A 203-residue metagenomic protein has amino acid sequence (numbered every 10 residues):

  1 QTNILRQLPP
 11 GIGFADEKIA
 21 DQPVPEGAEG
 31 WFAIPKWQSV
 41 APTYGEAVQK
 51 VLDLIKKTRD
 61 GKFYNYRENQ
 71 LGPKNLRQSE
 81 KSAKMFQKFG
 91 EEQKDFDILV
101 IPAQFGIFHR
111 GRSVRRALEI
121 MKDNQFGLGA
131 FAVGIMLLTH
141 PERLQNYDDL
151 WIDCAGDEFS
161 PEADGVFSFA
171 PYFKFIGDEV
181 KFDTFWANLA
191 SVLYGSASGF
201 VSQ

Functional and structural regions predicted by a protein language model:
Q1-F126, A132-Q203: A binding-site-centric feature that preferentially detects glycan-recognition modules on secreted/surface proteins
